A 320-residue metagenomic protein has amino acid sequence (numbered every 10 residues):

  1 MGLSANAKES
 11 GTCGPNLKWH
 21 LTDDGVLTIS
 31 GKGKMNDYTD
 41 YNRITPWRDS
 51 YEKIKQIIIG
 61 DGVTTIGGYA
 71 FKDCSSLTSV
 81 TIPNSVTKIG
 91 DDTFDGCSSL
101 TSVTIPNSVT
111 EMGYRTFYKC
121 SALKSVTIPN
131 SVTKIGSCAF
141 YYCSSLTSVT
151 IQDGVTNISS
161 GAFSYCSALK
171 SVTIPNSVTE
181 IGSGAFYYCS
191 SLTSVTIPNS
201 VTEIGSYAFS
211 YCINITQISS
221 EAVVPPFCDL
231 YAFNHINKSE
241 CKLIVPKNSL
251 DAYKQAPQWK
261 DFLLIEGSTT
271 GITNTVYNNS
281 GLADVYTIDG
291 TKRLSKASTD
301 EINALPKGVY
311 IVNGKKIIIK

Functional and structural regions predicted by a protein language model:
M1, K254-G271: A recurrent domain-boundary module in secreted/ectodomain proteins
L3-A7: Sec/Tat signal peptide C-region and signal peptidase I cleavage site
K8-T28: GGW-centered surface loops in extracellular recognition modules
L17-L21, Y69, Y207, F227-H235 (+2 more regions): Short, T/G/N/S-enriched strand-turn elements that build extracellular solenoid repeat scaffolds
V26-G33, Y51-T65, S75-K88, S98-E111 (+7 more regions): Structural signature of tandem-repeat unit edges
M35-E52: Extended Gly/Ser/Thr-rich low-complexity repeat segments, especially those forming or decorating extracellular
T270-K320: C-terminal outer-membrane/trafficking sorting elements
